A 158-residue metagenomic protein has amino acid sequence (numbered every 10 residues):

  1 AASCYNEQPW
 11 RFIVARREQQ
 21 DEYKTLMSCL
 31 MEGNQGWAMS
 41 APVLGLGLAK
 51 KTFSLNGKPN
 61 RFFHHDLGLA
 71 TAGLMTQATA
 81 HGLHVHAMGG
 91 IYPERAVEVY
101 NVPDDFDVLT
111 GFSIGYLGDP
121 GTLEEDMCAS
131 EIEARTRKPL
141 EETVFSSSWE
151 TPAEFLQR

Functional and structural regions predicted by a protein language model:
A1-R158: Acidic, surface-exposed loops and disordered segments
